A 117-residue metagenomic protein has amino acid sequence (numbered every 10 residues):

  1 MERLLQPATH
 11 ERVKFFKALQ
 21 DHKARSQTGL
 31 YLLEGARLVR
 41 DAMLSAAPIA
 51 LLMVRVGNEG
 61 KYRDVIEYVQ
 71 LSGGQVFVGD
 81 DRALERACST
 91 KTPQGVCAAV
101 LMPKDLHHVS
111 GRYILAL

Functional and structural regions predicted by a protein language model:
M1-K91: N-terminal positively charged helical leader segments and presequences
L44, Q70-L71, A99-L117: RNA substrate-binding interface of SAM-dependent RNA methyltransferases
R82, K91-P93, S110-L115: Residues forming well-ordered secondary-structure scaffolds
C88, Q94-V100: Short basic, glycine-rich beta-strand/loop surfaces that mediate nucleic-acid
